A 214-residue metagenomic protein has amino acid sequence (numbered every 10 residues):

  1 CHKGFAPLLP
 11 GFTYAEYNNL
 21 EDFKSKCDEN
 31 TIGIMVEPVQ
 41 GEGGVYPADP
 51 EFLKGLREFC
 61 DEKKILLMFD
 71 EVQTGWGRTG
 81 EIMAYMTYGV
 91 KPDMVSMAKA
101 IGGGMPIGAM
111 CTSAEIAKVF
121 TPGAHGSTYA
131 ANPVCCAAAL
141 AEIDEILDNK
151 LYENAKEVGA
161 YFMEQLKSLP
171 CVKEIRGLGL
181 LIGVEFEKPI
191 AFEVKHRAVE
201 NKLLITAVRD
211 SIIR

Functional and structural regions predicted by a protein language model:
C1-R214: Conserved N-terminal phosphate-binding loop of PLP-dependent enzymes in the Aspartate aminotransferase
